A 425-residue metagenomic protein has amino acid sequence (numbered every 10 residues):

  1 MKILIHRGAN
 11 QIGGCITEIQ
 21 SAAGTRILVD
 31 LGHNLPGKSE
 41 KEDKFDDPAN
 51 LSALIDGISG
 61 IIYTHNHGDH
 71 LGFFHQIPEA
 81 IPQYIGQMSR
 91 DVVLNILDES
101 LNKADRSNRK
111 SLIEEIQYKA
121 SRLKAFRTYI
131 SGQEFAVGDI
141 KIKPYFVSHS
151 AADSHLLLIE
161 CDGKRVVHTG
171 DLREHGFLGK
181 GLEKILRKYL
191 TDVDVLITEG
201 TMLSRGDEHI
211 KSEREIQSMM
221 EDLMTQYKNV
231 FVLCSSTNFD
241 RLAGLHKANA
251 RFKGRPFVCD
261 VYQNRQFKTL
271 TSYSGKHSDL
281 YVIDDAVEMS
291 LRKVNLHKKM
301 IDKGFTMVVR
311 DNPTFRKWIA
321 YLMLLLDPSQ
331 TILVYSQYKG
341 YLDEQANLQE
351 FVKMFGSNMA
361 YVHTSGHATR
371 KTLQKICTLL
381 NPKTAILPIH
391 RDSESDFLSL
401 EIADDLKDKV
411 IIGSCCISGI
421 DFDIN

Functional and structural regions predicted by a protein language model:
M1-I3, R26: Extreme N-terminal starter segment of soluble prokaryotic enzymes
L4, I12, E18-A22, S131-Y189: Catalytic core of the metallo-beta-lactamase
R7, L28-L31, I58-D69, Q83-Q87 (+11 more regions): Active-site neighborhood of phospho(di)ester-bond hydrolases with catalytic His/Asp-centered motifs
Q11, R251, D285-N425: C-terminal regulatory/interaction regions
Q11-G14, E18-Y63, G72-Q76, I85-S121 (+1 more regions): Pre-active-site segment of Zn-dependent metallo-hydrolases
I27, H33-L35, I159-E215, F231 (+1 more regions): Metallo-beta-lactamase
V93-S154, C161-D162, L270-L296: Metallo-beta-lactamase
R205-Q330, I389: Hard-cation-handling environments
